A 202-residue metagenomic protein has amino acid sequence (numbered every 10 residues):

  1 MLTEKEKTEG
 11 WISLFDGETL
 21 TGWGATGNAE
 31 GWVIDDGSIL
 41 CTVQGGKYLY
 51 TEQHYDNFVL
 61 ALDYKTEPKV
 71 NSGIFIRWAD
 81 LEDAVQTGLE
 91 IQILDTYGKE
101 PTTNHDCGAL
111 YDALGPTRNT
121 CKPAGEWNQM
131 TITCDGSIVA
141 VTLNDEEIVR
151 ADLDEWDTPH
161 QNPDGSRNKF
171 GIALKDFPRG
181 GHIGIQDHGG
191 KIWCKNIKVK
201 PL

Functional and structural regions predicted by a protein language model:
M1-L202: Carbohydrate-interacting regions of secretory-pathway proteins
